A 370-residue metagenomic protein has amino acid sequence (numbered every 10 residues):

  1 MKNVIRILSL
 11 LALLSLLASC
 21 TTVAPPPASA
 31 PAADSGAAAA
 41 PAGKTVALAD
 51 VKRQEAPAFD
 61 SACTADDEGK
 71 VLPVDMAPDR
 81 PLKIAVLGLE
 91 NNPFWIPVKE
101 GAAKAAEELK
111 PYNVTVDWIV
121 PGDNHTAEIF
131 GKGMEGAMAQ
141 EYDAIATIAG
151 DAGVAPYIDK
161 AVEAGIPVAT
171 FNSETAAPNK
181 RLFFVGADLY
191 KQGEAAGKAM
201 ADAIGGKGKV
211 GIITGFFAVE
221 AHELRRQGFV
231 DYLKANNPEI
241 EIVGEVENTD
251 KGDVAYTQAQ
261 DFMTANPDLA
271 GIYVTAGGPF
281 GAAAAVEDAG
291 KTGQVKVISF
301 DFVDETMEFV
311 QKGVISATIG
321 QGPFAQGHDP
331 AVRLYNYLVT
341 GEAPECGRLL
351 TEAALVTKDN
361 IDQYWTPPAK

Functional and structural regions predicted by a protein language model:
S15-S19: C-terminal motif of bacterial Sec signal peptides marking the signal peptidase cleavage site
C20-A30: Bacterial lipoprotein signal-peptidase II cleavage site
G36, A40-R80, Y232-N236, A325-K370: Hinge/cleft segment of the Venus flytrap/periplasmic-binding protein
A47, A152-K191, K209, V303-Q311 (+2 more regions): Flexible loop/hinge segments that line or gate small-molecule binding clefts
R53-P78, L82-G101, A105, L109 (+4 more regions): Extracytoplasmic "Venus flytrap"
C63, D67-V71, F184-V210, L224 (+3 more regions): Hydrophobic alpha-helical segments within soluble ligand-binding/sensing domains
I84, A102, E194-N237, G244-E245 (+1 more regions): An alpha-beta-alpha
T147-E163, F229, E247-M307: Hydrophobic alpha-helical
